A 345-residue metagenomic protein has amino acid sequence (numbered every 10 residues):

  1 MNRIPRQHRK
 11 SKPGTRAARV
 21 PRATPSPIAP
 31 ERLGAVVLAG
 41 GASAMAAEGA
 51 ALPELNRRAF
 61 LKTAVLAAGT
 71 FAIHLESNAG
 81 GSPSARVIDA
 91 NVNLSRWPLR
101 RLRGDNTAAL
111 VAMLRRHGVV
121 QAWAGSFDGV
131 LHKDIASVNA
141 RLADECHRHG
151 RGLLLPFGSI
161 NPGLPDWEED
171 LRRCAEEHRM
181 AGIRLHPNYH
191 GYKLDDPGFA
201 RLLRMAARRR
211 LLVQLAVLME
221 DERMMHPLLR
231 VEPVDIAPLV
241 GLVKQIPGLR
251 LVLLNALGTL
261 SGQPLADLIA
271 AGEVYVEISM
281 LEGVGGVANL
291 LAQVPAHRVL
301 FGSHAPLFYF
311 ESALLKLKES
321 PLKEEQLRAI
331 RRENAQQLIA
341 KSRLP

Functional and structural regions predicted by a protein language model:
N2-R9, V37-G41, A46-G80, A85-R86 (+4 more regions): Mid-to-C-terminal alpha-helical segments outside catalytic/metal-binding sites
E54, G104-A108, A136-N139, L164-E168 (+4 more regions): Structural motif corresponding to alpha-helix initiation and N-cap regions
I88-A90, W123-G125, F157-G158, R184 (+3 more regions): Active-site neighborhood of phospho(di)ester-bond hydrolases with catalytic His/Asp-centered motifs
N91, L142, P156, I183 (+5 more regions): Divalent metal-coordination and catalytic microenvironments
S95-W97, G129-H132, P162-D166, H190 (+4 more regions): Active-site environment of divalent metal-dependent phosphoester hydrolases
V120-Q121, G129, K133-D221: Active-site gating/metal-coordination segments in enzymes
A181-G182, D195-L300: Catalytic pocket-lining loop regions of alpha/beta-barrel enzymes, especially the amidohydrolase/enolase/GH5 lineages
